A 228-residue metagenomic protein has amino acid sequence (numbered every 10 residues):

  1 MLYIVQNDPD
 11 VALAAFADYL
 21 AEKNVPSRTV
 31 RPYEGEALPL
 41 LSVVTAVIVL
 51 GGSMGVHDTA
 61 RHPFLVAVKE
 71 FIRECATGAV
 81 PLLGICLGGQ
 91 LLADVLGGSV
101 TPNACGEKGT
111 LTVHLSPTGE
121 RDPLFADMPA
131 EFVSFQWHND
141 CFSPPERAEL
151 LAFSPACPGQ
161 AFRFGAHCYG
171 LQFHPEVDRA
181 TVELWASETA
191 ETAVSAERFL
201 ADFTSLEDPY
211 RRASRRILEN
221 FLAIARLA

Functional and structural regions predicted by a protein language model:
M1-G78, T192-A228: N-terminal beta1-alpha1 cap of cysteine-dependent amidohydrolase-like domains
M1-Y3, A79-P81, E149, H167: Short active-site oxyanion
D10, G35, G55, Q90 (+3 more regions): Surface-exposed, flexible loop/turn segments at secondary-structure boundaries
A17-Y19, V44, R61-F64, L96-V100 (+3 more regions): Short, glycine/charged-enriched secondary-structure capping and boundary segments
V49-G119: Cysteine-nucleophile active-site neighborhood
L96-A180: Pocket-forming structural segment of enzyme catalytic cores
A166-F203: C-terminal helical/coil "lid" or tail adjacent to the Rossmann-like core of SAM-dependent
